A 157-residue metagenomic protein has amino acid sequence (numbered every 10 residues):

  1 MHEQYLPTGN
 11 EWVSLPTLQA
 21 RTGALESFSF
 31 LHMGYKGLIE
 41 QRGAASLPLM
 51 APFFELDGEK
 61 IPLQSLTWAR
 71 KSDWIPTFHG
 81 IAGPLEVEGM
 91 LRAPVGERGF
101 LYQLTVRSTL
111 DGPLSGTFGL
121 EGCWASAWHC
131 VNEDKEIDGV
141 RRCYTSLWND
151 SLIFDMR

Functional and structural regions predicted by a protein language model:
M1-R157: Terminal accessory carbohydrate-recognition/targeting modules of carbohydrate-active enzymes
